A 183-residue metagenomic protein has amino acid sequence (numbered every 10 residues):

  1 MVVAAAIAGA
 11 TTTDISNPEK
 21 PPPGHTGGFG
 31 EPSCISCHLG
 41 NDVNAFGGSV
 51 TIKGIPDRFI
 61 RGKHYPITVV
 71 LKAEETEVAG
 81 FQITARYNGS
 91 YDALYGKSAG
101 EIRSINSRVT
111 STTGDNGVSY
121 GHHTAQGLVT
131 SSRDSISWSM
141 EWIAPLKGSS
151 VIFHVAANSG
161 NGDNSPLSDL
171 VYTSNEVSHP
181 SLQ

Functional and structural regions predicted by a protein language model:
M1-V2: Sec-dependent signal peptide recognition, specifically the positively charged N-region followed immediately by
A5-Q183: Sequence context surrounding c-type heme c attachment/ligation sites in exported
